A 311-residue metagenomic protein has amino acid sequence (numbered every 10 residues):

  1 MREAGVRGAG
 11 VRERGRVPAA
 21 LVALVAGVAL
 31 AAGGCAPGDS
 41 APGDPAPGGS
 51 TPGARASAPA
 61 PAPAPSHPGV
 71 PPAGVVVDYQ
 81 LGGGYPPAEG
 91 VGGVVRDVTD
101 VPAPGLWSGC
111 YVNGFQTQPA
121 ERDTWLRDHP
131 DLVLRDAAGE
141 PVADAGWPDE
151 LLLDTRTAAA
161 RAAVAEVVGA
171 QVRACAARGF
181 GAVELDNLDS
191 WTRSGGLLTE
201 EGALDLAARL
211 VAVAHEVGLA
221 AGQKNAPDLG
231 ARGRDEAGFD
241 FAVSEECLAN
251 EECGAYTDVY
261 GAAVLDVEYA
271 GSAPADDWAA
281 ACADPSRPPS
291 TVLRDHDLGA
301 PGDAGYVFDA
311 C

Functional and structural regions predicted by a protein language model:
M1-A32: Sec-dependent bacterial lipoprotein signal peptides
R2, R7, A31, G38-D39 (+2 more regions): Metal-dependent phosphate/diphosphate-handling catalytic cores characterized by acidic Asp/Glu clusters
G5, G10-R14, P45, S50-G53 (+1 more regions): Intrinsically disordered, low-complexity sequence elements enriched in Ser/Thr/Gly/Pro
P18-V22, A31-G69: N-terminal low-complexity, Pro/Thr-rich disordered segments that flank secretion/membrane-targeting signals
G49, A56-C311: Glycan-processing catalytic domains of CAZymes
